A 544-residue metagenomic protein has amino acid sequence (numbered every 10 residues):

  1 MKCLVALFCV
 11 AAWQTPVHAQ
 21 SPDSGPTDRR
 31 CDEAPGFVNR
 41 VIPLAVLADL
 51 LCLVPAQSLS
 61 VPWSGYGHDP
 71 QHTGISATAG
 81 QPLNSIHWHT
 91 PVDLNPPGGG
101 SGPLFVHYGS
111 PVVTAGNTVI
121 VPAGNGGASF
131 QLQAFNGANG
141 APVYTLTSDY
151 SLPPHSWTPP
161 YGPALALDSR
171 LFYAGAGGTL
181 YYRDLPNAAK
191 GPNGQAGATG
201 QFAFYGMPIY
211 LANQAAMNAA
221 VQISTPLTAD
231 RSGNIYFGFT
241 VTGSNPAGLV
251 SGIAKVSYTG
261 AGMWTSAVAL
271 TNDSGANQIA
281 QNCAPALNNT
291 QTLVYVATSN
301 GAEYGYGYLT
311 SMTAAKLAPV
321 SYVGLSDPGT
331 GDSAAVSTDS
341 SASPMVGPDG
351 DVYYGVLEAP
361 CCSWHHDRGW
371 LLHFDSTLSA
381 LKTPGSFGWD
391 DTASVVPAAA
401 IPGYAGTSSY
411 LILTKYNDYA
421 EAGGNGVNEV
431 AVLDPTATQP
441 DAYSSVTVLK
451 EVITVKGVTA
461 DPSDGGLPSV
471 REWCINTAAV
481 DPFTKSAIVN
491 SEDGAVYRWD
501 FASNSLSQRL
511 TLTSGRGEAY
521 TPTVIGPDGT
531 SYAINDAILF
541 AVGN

Functional and structural regions predicted by a protein language model:
M1-N39: N-terminal secretory signal peptides that target proteins for export/translocation
K2, F8, R29-R30, L51 (+3 more regions): The N-terminal extracellular segments of secreted preproproteins, especially immediately downstream of signal
V5-A12, P43-L53: Bacterial N-terminal signal peptides
V17-A19, A56-S60: Boundary at the C-terminal end of the N-terminal hydrophobic targeting segment
D23-D28, G36, V41, V46 (+3 more regions): Intrinsically disordered, low-complexity serine/threonine-rich segments
C31-L47, H68-L83: N-terminal targeting signals for Sec/Tat export/insertion, comprising classic cleavable signal peptides
L59-Y66, T73-F105, A115-V121, N125-P159 (+5 more regions): Extracytoplasmic/lumenal domain signature
